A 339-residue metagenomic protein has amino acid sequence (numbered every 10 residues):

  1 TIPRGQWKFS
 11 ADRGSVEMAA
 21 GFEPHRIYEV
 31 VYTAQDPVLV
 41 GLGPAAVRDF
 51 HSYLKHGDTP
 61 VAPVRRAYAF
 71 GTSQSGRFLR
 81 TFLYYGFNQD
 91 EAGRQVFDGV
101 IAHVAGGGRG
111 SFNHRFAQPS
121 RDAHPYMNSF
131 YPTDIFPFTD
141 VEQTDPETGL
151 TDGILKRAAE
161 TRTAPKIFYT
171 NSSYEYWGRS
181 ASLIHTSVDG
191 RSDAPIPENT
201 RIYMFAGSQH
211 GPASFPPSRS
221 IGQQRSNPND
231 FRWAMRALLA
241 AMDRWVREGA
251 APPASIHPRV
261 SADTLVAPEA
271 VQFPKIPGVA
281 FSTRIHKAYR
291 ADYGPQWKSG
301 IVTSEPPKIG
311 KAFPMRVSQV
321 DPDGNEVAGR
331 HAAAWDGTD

Functional and structural regions predicted by a protein language model:
T1-D339: C-terminal His-loop and adjacent cap/lid subdomain of alpha/beta-hydrolase
